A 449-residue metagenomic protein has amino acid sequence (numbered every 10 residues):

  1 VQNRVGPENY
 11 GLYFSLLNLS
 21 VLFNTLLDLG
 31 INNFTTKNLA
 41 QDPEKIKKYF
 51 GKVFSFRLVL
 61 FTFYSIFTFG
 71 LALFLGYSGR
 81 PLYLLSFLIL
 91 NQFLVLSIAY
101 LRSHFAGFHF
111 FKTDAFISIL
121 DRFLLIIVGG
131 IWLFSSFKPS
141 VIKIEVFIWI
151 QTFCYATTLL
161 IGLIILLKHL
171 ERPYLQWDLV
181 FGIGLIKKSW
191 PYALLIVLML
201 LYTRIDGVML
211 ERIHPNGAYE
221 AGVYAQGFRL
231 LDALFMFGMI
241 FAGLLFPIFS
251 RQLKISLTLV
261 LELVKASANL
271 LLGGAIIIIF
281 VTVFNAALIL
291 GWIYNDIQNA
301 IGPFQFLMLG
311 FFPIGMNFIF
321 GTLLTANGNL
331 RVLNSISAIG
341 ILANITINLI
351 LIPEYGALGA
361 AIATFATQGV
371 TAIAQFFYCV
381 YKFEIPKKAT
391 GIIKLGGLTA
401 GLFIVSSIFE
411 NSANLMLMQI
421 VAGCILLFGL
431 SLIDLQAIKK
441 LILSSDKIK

Functional and structural regions predicted by a protein language model:
V1-L22, L82, I144-E145, I183-K188 (+4 more regions): Interfacial/gating helices of multi-pass transporter permease domains
V1-N9, S136-F137, V197-A233, I248-R251 (+2 more regions): Helix-terminus/linker motif at the lipid-water interface of multi-pass membrane proteins
P7-N9, A72-L88, A218, T282-F312 (+1 more regions): Interfacial segments at transmembrane-helix termini and the short loops linking adjacent helices
L27-E44, G107, G227, L231-A268 (+1 more regions): Helix-loop junctions and terminal segments of transmembrane helices in multi-pass membrane transport/translocation
N38-Q41, L94-L120, M308-I339, C379-Y381: Membrane-interface junctions at transmembrane-helix termini in multi-pass inner-membrane proteins
L82, S86, F116-K168, I339-N344 (+2 more regions): Hydrophobic alpha-helical transmembrane segments
S140-I148, L160-T203, L244, I248-E262 (+2 more regions): Interhelical loop/hinge segments that connect adjacent transmembrane helices in multipass membrane
V405-K449: Membrane-proximal transmembrane or re-entrant/amphipathic helices at the cytosolic face
